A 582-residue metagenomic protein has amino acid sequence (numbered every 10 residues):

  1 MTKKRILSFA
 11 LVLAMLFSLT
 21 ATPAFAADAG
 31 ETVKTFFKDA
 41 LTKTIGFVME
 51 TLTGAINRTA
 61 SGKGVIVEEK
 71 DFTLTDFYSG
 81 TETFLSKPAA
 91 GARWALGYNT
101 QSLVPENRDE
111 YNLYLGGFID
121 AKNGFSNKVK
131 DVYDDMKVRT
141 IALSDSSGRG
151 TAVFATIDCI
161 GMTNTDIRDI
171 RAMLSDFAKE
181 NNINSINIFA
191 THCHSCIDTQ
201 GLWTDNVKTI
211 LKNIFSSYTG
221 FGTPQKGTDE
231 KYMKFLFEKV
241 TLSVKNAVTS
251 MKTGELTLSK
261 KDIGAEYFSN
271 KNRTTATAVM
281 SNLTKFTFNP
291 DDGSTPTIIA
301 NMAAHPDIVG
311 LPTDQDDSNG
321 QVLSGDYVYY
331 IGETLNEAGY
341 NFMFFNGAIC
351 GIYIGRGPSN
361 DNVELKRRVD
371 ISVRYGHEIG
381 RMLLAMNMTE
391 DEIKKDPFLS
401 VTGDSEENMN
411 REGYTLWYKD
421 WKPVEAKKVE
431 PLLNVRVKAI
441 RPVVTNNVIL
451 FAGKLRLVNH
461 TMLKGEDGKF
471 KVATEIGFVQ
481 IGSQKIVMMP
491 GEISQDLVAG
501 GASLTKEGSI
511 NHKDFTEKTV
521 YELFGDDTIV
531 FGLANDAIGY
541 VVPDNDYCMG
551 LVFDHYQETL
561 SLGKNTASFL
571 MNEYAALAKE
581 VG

Functional and structural regions predicted by a protein language model:
M1-A10: Bacterial N-terminal signal peptides that target proteins for export
K3, A21-P23, I45: N-terminal compositionally biased, intrinsically disordered segments and leader/signal-like regions
K3, A29-G30: Short amphipathic alpha-helical segments that mediate assembly, nucleic-acid/protein binding, or membrane association
A10-S18: Bacterial N-terminal signal peptides
V12, E337, A385-T389: Short, well-ordered loop/turn and helix-capping segments at boundaries between secondary-structure elements and domains
L19-A29: Sec-dependent signal peptide cleavage junction
G30-F189, C193-R374, D396-G582: Conserved beta-alpha junction segments in alpha/beta enzyme cores
R368-D396: A conserved active-site cap/scaffold subdomain adjacent to cofactor or substrate pockets
